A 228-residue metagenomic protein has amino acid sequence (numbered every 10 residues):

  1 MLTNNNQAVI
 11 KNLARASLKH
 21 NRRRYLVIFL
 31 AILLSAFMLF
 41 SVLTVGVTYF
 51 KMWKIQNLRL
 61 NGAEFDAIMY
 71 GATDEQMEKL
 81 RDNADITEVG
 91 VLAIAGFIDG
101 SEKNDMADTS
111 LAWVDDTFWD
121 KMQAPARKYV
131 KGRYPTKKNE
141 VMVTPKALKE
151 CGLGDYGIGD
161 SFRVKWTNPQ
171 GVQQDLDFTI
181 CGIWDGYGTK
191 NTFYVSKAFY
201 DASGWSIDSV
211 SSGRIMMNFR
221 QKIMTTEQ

Functional and structural regions predicted by a protein language model:
M1-F40: N-terminal Sec/SRP start-transfer signal
A8, S35, V42-L43, T144 (+1 more regions): Short, structured coil/loop segments at alpha-helix boundaries
R24-F29, L34-G62: Alpha-helical transmembrane segments
V47-Q228: Basic-flanked hydrophobic alpha-helices used for secretion and membrane insertion
